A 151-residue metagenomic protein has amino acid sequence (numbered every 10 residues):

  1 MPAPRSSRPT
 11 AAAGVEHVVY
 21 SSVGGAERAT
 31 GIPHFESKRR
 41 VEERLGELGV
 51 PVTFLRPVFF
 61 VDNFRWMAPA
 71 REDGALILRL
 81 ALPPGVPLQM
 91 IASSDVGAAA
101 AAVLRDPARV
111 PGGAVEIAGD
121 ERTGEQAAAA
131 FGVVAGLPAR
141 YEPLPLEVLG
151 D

Functional and structural regions predicted by a protein language model:
A3: Aromatic/hydrophobic pocket-lining residues that form the small-molecule binding cavity in soluble enzyme cores
P9-H17, G24-L149: Oxidoreductase cofactor-interface core, primarily capturing Rossmann-like NAD(P)-dependent enzymes
